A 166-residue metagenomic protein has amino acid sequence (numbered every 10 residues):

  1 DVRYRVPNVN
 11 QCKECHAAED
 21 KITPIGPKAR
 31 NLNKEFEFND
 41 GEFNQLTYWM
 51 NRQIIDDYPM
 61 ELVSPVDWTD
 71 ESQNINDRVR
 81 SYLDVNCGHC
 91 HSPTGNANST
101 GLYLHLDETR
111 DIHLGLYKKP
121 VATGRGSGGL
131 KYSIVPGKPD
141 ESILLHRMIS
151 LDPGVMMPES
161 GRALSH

Functional and structural regions predicted by a protein language model:
D1-H166: Sequence context surrounding c-type heme c attachment/ligation sites in exported
